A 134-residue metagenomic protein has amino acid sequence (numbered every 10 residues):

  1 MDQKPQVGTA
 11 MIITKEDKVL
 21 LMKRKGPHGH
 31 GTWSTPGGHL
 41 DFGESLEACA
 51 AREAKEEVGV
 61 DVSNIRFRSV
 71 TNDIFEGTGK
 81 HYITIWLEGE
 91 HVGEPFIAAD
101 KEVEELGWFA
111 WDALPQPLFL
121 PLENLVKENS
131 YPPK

Functional and structural regions predicted by a protein language model:
M1-V19, E88: Conserved N-terminal beta-strand and adjoining loop/helix that marks the start of the Nudix/MutT-like hydrolase domain
Q3-P5, T32, G77-I83, D100-V103: A generic structural micro-feature
Q6, T14, T35, V62 (+1 more regions): Short connector loops at helix/strand junctions that flank enzyme active sites, especially segments positioning acidic
P27-W33: A conserved beta-turn-beta hairpin within the catalytic core of GNAT-like acetyltransferases that forms part
T35-F67, L87: The catalytic Nudix box helix
N72-P95, L125, N129: Active-site-adjacent beta-strand/loop module that shapes the phosphate/pyrophosphate-binding cleft
E88, I97-N129: NUDIX/MutT-family hydrolases
